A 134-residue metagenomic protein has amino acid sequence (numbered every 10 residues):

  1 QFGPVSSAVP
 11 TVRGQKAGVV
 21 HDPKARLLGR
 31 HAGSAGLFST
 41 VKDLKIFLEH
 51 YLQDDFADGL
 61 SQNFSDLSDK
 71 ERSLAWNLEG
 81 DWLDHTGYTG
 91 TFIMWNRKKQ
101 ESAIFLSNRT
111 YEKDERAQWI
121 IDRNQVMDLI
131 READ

Functional and structural regions predicted by a protein language model:
Q1-D81: Short, surface-exposed loop or secondary-structure junction motifs that flank catalytic or metal-binding residues
I46-H50, F105, L129-E132: Residue-level signal for well-ordered alpha-helical scaffold segments within enzymatic catalytic domains
F56-K70, E112-D134: Short, gly/Ser/Thr-rich active-site loops of penicillin-recognizing serine hydrolases
G80, N96-K99, R123: Short, isolated positions within intrinsically disordered regulatory regions of eukaryotic proteins
D84-G87: Short loop/turn motifs at secondary-structure junctions and domain boundaries
T89-S102: Short, surface-exposed beta-strand/loop micro-motifs that present aromatic residues
L106-T110: Short beta->alpha transition motifs characteristic of CBS
